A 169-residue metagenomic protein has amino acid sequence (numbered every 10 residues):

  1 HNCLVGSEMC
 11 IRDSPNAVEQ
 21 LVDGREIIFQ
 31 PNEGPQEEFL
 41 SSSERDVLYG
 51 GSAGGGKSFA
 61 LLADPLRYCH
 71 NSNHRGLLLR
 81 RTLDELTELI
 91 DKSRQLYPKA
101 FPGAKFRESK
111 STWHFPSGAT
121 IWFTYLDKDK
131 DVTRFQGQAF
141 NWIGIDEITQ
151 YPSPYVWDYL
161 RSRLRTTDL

Functional and structural regions predicted by a protein language model:
H1: Acidic, metal-ion-coordinating active-site neighborhood of RNase H-like domains and the RT-RNase H "connection"/linker
S7, R12-L169: Phosphate/NTP-binding elements of NTP-utilizing enzymes
